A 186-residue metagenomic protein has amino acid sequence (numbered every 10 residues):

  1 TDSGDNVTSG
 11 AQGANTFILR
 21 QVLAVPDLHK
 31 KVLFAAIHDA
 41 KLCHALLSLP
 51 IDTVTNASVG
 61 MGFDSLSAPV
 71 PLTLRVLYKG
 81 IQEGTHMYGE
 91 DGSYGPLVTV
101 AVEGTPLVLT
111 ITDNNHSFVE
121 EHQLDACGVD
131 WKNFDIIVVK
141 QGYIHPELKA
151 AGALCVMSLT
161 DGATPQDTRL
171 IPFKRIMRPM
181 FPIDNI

Functional and structural regions predicted by a protein language model:
T1-T105, T110-I111: Hard-cation-handling environments
Q82-I186: Extended hydrophobic packing segments that form well-structured cores
